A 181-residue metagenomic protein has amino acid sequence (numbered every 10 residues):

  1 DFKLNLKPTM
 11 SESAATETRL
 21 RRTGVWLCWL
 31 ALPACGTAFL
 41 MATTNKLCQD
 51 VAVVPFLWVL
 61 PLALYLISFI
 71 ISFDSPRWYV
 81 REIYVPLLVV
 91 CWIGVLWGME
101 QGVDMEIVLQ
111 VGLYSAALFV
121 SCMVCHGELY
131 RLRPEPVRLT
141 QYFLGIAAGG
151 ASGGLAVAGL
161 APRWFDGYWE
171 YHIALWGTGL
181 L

Functional and structural regions predicted by a protein language model:
D1-L181: Alpha-helical transmembrane segments of multi-pass membrane proteins
